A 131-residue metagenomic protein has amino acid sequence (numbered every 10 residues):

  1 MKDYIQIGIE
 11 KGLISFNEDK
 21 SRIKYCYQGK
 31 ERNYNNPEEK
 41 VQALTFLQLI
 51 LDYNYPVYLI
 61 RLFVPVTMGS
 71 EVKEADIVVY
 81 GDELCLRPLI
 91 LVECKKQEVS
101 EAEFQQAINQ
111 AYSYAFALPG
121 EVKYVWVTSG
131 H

Functional and structural regions predicted by a protein language model:
M1-Y124, H131: A short, conserved, highly charged catalytic patch centered on acidic carboxylates
